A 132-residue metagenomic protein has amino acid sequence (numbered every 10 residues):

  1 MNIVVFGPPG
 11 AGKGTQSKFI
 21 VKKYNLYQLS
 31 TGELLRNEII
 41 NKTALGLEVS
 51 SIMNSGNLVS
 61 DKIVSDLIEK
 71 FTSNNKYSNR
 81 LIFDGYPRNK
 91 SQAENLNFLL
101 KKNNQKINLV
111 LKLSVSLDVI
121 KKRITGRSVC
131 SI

Functional and structural regions predicted by a protein language model:
M1-I132: Glycine-rich phosphate-binding loop of ATP-dependent small-molecule kinases
